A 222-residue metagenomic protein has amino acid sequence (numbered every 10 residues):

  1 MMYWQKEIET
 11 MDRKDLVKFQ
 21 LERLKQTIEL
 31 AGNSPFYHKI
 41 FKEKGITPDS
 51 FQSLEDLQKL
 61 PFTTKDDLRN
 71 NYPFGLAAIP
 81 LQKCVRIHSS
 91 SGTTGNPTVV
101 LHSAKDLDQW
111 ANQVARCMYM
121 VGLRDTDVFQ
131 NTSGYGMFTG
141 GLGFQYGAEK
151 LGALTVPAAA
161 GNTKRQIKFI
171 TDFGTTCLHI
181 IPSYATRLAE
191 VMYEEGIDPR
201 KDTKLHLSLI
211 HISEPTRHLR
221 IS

Functional and structural regions predicted by a protein language model:
M1-S89, T94-N112, R116-M120, D125: Nucleotide 5′-phosphate-binding alpha/beta core
K25-I28, A153-T155, G174-C177, L205-S208: Short active-site oxyanion
S90-S91, F129, A148, I212: Hydrophobic alpha-helical segments that mediate membrane insertion or helix-helix packing
A104-C117, V128-R187: AMP-binding/adenylate-forming
V128-Q130, E195-S213: Conserved helix-loop-beta element of the AMP-binding
G161, M192-I197: Intrinsically disordered, low-complexity linker/loop segments enriched in Gly/Pro and charged/polar residues
I210-S222: Single conserved hydrophobic/aromatic residue that forms the stacking wall/gate of nucleotide- or nucleobase-binding
